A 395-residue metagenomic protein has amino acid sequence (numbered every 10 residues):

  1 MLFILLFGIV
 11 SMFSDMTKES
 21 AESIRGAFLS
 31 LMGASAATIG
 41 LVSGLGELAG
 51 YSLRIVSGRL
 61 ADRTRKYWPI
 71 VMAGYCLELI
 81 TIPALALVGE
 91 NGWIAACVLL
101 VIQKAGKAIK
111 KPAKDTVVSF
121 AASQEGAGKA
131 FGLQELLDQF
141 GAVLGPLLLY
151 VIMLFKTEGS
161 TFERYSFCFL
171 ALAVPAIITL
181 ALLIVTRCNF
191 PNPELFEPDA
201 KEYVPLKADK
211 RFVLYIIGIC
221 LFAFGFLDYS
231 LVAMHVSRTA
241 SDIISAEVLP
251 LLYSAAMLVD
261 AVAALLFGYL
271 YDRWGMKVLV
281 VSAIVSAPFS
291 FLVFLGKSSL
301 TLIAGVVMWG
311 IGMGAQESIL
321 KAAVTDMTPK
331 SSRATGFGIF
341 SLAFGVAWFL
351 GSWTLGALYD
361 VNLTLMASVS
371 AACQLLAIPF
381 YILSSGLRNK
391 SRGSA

Functional and structural regions predicted by a protein language model:
M1, C188-I217: Juxtamembrane intracellular "pre-TM" segments in multi-pass secondary transporters
M1-G50, V213-D242, L249-P250: Helix-loop boundary and gating motifs at the non-cytosolic
M12, T81, G92-K110, C220-L221 (+1 more regions): Hydrophobic core of transmembrane alpha-helices in multi-pass small-molecule transporters, especially MFS/SLC-type
L53-K66, M153, A263-G275, Y359: Helix-to-loop junctions at the C-terminal end of transmembrane segments in multipass secondary transporters
R63-Y75, D272-I284: Cytoplasmic membrane-interface "Motif A"-like loop-to-helix N-cap segments of 12-TM Major Facilitator Superfamily
C76-E90, V285-K297: C-terminal ends and interior cores of transmembrane alpha-helices in multi-pass membrane transporters/permeases
I109-A122, A315-T328: Intracellular juxtamembrane helix-capping segments at the cytosolic ends of symmetry-related transmembrane helices
A173-L195, A377-S385: C-terminal membrane-cytosol helix-exit motif in multi-pass small-molecule transporters
